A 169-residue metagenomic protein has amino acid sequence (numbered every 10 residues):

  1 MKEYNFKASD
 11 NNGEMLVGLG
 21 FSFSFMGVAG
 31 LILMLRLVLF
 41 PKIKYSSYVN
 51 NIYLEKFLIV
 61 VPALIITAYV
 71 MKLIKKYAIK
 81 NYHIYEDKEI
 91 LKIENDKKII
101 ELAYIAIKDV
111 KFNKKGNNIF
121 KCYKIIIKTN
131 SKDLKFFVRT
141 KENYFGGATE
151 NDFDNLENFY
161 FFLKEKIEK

Functional and structural regions predicted by a protein language model:
M1-I52: N-terminal membrane-targeting/pre-transmembrane regions
Y4-A8, I100-L102, L134-V138: Generic detection of short hydrophobic beta-strand segments and adjacent strand-loop junctions
F25, Y53-K72, N151, F159: Canonical hydrophobic alpha-helical transmembrane segment
P41-Y48, F57, A148-N158: Inter-domain helical "communication" segments and dimerization helices that couple sensory or membrane-embedded modules
I66-Y104: Conserved beta-hairpin
A78-Y85, D109-I119, F159-F162: Short linear motifs in intrinsically disordered
E94-S131: Acidic, Ser/Thr-rich low-complexity segments on the non-lumenal side of membrane proteins
K121-K169: A membrane-cytosol interface segment of integral membrane proteins
